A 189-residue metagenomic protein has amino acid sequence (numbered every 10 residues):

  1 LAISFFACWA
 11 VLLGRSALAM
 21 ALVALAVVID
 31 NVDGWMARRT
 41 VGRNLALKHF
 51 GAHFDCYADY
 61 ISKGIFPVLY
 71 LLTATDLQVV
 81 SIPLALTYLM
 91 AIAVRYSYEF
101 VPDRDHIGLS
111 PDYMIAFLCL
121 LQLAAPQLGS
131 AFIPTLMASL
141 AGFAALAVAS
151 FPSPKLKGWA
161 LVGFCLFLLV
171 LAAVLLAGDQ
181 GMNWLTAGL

Functional and structural regions predicted by a protein language model:
A2-H53, Y88-L89, S139: Membrane-embedded alpha-helical segments that form the functional core of polytopic membrane enzymes, especially those
I3, D33-M36, A58, S62 (+2 more regions): Hydrophobic side chains within alpha-helical segments
F5-V11, K63-T73, A116-A124: Membrane-interfacial alpha-helical segments at the cytosolic side of multi-pass membrane proteins
A10-L13, L72-D76, V101, L128 (+1 more regions): Juxtamembrane transmembrane-helix termini
M20-I29, T75-Y88, S130-G142: Structural signature of hydrophobic alpha-helical transmembrane segments
W35-N44, M90-D105, A145-K155: C-terminal ends of transmembrane helices
R39-S97: Multi-pass membrane catalytic core of lipid/isoprenoid biosynthesis enzymes
H106-L189: C-terminal membrane-associated helical module and adjoining short loops/tails
